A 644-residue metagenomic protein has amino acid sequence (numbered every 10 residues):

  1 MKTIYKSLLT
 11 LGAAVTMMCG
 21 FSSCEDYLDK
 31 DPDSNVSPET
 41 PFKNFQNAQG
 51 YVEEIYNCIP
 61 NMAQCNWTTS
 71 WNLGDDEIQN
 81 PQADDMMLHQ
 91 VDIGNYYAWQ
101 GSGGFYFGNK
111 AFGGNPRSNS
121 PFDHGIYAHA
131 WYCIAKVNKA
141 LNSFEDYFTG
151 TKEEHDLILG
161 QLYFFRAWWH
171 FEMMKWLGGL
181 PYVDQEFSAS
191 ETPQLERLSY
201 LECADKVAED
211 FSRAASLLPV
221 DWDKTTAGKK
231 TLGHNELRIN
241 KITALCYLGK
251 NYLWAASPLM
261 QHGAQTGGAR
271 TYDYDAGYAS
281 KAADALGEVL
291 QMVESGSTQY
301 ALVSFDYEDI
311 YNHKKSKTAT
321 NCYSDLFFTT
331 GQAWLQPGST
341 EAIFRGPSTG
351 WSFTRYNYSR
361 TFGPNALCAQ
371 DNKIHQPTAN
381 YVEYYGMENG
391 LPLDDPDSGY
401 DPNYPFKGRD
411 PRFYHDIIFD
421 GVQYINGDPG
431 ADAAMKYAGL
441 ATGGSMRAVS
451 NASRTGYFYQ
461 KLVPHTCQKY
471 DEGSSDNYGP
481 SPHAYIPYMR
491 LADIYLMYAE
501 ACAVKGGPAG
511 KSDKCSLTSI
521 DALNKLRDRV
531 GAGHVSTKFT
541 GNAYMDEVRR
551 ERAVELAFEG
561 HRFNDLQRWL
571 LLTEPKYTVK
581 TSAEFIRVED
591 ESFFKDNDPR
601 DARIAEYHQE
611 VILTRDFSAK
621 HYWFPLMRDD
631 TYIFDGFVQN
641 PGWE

Functional and structural regions predicted by a protein language model:
K2-L11: Bacterial N-terminal signal peptides that target proteins for export
C19-S23: C-terminal motif of bacterial Sec signal peptides marking the signal peptidase cleavage site
E25-W99, L180, R238-L245, K250-S445 (+1 more regions): An aromatic- and glycine-enriched ligand-binding surface/loop that stacks and positions planar moieties
N44-E53, N57-M62, N66-W67, Q90-L177 (+7 more regions): Conserved, well-structured interaction surfaces
A130-C133, A208, L232-N235, Y311-N380 (+4 more regions): Long, intrinsically disordered, low-complexity segments
E186-F187, R197-L201, C246, P258-D284 (+2 more regions): Acidic, serine/threonine/proline-rich low-complexity intrinsically disordered regions
I418, V422-G479: Surface-exposed, extracytoplasmic segments of Gram-negative outer-membrane nutrient-acquisition systems
